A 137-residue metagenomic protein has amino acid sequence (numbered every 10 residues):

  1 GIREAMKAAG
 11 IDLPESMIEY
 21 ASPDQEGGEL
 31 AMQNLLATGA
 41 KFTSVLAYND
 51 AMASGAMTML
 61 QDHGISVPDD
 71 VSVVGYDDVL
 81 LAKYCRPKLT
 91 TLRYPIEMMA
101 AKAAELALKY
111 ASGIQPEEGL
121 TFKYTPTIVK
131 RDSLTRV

Functional and structural regions predicted by a protein language model:
G1-V137: Bacterial carbohydrate/catabolite-sensing allosteric modules
